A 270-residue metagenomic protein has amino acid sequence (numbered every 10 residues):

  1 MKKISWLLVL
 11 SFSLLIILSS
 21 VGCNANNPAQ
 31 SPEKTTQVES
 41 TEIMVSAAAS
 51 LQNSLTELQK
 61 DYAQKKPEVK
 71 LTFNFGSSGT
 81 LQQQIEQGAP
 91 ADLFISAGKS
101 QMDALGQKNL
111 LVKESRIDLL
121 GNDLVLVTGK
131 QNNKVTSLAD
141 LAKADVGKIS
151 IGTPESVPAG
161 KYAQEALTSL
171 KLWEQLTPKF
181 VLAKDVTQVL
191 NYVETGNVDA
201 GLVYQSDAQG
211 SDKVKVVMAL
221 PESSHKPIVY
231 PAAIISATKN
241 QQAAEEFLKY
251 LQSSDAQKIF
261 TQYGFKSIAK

Functional and structural regions predicted by a protein language model:
M1-L10: Bacterial N-terminal signal peptides that target proteins for export
I4, S19, C23-D61, G79 (+5 more regions): Exported/periplasmic ABC-transporter solute-binding proteins
V9-S20: Bacterial N-terminal signal peptides
I43, V69-L71, L124: Conserved beta-strand core positions
K60-F73: Signal peptide-proximal N-terminal region of secreted/periplasmic/extracellular or secretory-lumen proteins
D92-S96: Periplasmic-binding protein-like
K108-S115: A short, gly/pro- and small-residue-rich
S115-L124: Short, glycine-/small- and polar/acidic-enriched structural segments that line small-molecule recognition paths
